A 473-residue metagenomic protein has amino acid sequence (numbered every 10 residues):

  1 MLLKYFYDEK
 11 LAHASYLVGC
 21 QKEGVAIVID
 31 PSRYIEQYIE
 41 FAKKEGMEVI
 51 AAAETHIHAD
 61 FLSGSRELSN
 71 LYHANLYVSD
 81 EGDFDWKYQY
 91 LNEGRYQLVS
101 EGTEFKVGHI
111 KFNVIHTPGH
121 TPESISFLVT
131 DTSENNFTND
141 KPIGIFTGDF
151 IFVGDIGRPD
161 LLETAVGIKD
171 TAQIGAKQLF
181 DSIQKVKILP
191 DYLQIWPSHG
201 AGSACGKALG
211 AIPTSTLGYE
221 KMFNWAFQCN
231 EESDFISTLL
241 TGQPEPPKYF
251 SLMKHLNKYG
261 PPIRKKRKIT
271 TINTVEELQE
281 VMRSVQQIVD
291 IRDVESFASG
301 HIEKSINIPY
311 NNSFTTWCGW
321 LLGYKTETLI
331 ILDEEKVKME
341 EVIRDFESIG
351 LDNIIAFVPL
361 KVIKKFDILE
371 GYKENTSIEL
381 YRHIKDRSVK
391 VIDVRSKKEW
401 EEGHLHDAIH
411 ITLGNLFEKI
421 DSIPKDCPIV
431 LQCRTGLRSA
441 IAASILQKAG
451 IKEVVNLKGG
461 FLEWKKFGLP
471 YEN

Functional and structural regions predicted by a protein language model:
M1-L3: Extreme N-terminal starter segment of soluble prokaryotic enzymes
E23-A26, R33-P118, T130-S133, F137-I143: Active-site HxH/HxHxD metal-binding segment of metal-dependent hydrolases
G24, K111, T121-E245: Metallo-beta-lactamase
P31-S32, I57, E81-G82, H120-T121 (+8 more regions): Active-site metal-binding loops of divalent metal-dependent hydrolases
A52-F61, H116-S124, I195-S203, R434-L437: Histidine-centered catalytic micro-motifs
Y88-Y90, R158, K169-A172, Y219-L252 (+5 more regions): Rhodanese-like catalytic fold shared by cysteine-dependent sulfurtransferases and DSP/PTP-type phosphatases
P197-G202, K207-A208, L252-H255, I291-D293 (+1 more regions): Short, well-ordered beta-to-alpha junction loops that form the rim of enzyme active sites and present histidine/acidic
K266-L278: A contiguous, basic/glycine-rich beta-loop/short-helix subdomain that forms a polymer-engagement track
